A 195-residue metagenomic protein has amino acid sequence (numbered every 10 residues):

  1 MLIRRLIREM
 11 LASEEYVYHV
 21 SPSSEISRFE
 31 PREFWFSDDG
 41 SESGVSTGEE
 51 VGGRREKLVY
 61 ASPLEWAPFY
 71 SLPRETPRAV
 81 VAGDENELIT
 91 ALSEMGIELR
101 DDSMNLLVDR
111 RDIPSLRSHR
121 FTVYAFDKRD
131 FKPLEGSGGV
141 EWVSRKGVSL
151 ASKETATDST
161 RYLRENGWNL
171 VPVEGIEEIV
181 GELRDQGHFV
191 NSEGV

Functional and structural regions predicted by a protein language model:
M1-L2, L6-S13, L72-V195: Conserved NAD+-utilizing ADP-ribose enzyme module
M1-R55: ADP-ribose/NAD+-binding catalytic cleft of ART/PARP-like enzymes
S13-Y16, R55-L58, E65, H119-T122: Short, surface-exposed beta-edge/turn micro-motifs
H19-E25, P63, A125-F131: Short, flexible beta-strand-to-coil junctions
S21, E30-R32, A67, I113 (+2 more regions): Intrinsic-disorder/low-complexity coil detector
S41-P77: Extended catalytic/binding region for NAD+/ADP-ribose chemistry, centered on the ART fold
